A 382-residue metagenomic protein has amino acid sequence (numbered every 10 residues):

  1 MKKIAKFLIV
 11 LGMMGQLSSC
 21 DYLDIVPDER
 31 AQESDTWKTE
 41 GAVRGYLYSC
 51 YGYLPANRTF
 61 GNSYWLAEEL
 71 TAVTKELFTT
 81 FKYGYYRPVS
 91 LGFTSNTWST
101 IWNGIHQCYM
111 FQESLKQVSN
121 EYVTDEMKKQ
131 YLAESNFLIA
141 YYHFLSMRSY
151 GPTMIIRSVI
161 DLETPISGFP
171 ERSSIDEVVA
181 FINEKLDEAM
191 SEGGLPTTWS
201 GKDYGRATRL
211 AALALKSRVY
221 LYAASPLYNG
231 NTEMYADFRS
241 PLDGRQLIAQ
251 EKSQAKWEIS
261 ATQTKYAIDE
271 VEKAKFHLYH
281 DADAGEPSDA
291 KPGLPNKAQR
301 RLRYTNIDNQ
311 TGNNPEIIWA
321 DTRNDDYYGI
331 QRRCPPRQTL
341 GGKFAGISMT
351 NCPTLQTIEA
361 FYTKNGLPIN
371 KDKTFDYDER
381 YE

Functional and structural regions predicted by a protein language model:
M1-D28: Bacterial Sec-dependent N-terminal signal peptides
A5, L17-S19, N120-K129, A133-N136 (+4 more regions): Secondary-structure transition into beta-strands, especially the periplasmic turns and strand N-termini that construct
D21-T79, T153, R209-L210, Y220-E382: An aromatic- and glycine-enriched ligand-binding surface/loop that stacks and positions planar moieties
E29-Q32, Y86-R87, S158-I166: Short linear capping/connector segments at secondary-structure termini
K38-N57, L77-Y150, T164-Y204: Conserved, well-structured interaction surfaces
V118, L145, S149-P152, S158 (+4 more regions): Alpha-solenoid helical repeat scaffolds
D161-S167, R239-G244: Short glycine/proline- and charge-enriched loop/turn segments that cap or connect secondary-structure elements
